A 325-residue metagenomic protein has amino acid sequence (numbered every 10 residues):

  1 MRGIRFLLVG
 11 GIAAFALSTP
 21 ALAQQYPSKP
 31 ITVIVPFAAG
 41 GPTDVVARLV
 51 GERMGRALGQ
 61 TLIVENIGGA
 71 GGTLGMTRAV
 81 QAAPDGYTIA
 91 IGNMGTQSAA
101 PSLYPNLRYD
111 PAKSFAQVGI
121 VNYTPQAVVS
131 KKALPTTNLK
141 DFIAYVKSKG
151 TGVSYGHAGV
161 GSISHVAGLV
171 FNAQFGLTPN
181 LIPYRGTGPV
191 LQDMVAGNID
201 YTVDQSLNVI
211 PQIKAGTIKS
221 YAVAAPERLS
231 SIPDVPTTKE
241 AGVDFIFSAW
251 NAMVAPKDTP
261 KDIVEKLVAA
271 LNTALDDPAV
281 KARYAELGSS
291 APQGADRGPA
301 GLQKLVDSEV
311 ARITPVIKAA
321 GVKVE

Functional and structural regions predicted by a protein language model:
M1-R5: Positively charged n-region of N-terminal signal peptides that target proteins for export
L7-S18: Bacterial N-terminal signal peptides
A23-K113, G152, G176-Q205, Q212 (+1 more regions): N-terminal (or domain-start) structured segment
S28-P30, K261-E325: An extracytoplasmic/periplasmic, membrane-proximal ligand-sensing/linker region
Q81-Y87, S102-P189, E240-V243, W250-R283: Hinge/capping helix and adjacent helix->loop/strand transition within the periplasmic-binding protein
D110-I120, T178-I182, D200-Y201, I210-I246 (+1 more regions): Short beta-strand->loop
